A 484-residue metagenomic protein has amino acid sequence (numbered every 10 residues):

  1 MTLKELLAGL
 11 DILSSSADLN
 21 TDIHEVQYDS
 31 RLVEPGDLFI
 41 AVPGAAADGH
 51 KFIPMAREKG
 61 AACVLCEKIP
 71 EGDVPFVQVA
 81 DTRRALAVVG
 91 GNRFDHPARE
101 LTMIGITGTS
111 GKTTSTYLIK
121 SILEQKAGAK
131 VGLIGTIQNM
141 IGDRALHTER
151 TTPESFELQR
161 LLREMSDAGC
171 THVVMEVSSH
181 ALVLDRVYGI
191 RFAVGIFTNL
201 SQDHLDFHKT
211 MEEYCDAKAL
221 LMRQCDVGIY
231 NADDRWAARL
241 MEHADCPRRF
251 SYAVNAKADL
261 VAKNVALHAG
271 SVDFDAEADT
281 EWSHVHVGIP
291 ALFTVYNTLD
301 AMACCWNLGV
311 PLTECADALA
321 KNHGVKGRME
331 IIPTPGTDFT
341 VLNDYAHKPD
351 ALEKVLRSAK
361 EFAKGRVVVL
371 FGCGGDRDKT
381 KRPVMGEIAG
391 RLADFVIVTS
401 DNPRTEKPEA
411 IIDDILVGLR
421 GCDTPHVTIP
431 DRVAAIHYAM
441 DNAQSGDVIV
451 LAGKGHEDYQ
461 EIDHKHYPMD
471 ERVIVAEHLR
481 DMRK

Functional and structural regions predicted by a protein language model:
M1-L13, P35-L38, R84, E124 (+4 more regions): ATP-dependent carboxylate-amine ligase
M1-V88, A258-V261, A266, P290-L292 (+3 more regions): N-terminal leader/targeting and accessory segments in enzymes
E5, G9, C66-D73, F192-V341 (+3 more regions): Acidic, Mg2+-coordinating active-site environments of NTP-dependent enzymes
L7-L10, L86-A232, W236-P247, F362-A363 (+1 more regions): Phosphate-binding loop of NTP-binding sites
I23, G36, A61, D73-V74 (+5 more regions): Short, well-ordered alpha-helix to beta-strand connector turns
G44-A46, S179-H180, S201-D203, D234-R235 (+3 more regions): Short glycine-rich anion-binding loops that position phosphate/pyrophosphate groups of nucleotides and phosphorylated
A62-K68, G228-A232, L370-F371, D394-N402: Short internal beta-strands
D73-T82, L146-E149, C246-F250: Active-site regions of enzymes building and remodeling cell-envelope glycoconjugates
